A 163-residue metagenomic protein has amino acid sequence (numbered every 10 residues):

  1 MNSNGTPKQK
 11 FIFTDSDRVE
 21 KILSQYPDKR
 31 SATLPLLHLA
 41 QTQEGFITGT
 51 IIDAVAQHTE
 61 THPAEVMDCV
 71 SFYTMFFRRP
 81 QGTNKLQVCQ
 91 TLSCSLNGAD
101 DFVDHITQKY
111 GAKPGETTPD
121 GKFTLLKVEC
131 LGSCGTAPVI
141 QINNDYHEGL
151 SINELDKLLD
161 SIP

Functional and structural regions predicted by a protein language model:
M1-P163: Signature of N-terminal electron-transfer/Fe-S-associated modules in redox systems
